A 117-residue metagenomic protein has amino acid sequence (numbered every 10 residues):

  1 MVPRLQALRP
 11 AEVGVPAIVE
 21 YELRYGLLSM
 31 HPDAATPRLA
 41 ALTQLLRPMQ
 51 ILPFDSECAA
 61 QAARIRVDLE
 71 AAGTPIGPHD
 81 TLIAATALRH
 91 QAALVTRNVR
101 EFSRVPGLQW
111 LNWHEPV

Functional and structural regions predicted by a protein language model:
M1-P16, L27-Q44, P116-V117: Short, well-structured N-terminal submotif of metal-dependent ribonuclease cores
R4, G26, A62, V105 (+1 more regions): Residues that scaffold the ATP/ADP-binding catalytic core of kinase and kinase-like folds
P16-A17, T96: Short beta-strand segments
I18-Y21, E57, R100: Alpha-helix/helix-capping structural signal
Y25-L28, A40, P48-V95: Active-site neighborhoods of divalent-metal-dependent phosphate/nucleic-acid chemistry enzymes
A84-V117: Acidic, PIN/NYN-like endoribonuclease modules and their adjacent C-terminal/linker elements
